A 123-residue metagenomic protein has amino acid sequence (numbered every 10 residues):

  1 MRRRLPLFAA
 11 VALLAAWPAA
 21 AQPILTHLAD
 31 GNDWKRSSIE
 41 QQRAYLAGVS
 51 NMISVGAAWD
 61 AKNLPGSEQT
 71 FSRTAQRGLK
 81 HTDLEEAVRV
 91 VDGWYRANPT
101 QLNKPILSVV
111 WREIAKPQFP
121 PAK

Functional and structural regions predicted by a protein language model:
M1-F8: Bacterial N-terminal signal peptides that target proteins for export
V11-L14: Single-pass transmembrane signal-anchor helices and their membrane-water interface zones
A16-P18: N-terminal signal peptide c-region/cleavage motif recognized by signal peptidases
Q22-A47: Immediate post-signal-peptide N-terminus of mature secreted/exported proteins
P23-G31, V55-K123: Compact alpha-helical subdomains of small soluble proteins
A44-V55, R112: Short, hydrophobic/amphipathic alpha-helical patches that form generic packing surfaces within helical domains
